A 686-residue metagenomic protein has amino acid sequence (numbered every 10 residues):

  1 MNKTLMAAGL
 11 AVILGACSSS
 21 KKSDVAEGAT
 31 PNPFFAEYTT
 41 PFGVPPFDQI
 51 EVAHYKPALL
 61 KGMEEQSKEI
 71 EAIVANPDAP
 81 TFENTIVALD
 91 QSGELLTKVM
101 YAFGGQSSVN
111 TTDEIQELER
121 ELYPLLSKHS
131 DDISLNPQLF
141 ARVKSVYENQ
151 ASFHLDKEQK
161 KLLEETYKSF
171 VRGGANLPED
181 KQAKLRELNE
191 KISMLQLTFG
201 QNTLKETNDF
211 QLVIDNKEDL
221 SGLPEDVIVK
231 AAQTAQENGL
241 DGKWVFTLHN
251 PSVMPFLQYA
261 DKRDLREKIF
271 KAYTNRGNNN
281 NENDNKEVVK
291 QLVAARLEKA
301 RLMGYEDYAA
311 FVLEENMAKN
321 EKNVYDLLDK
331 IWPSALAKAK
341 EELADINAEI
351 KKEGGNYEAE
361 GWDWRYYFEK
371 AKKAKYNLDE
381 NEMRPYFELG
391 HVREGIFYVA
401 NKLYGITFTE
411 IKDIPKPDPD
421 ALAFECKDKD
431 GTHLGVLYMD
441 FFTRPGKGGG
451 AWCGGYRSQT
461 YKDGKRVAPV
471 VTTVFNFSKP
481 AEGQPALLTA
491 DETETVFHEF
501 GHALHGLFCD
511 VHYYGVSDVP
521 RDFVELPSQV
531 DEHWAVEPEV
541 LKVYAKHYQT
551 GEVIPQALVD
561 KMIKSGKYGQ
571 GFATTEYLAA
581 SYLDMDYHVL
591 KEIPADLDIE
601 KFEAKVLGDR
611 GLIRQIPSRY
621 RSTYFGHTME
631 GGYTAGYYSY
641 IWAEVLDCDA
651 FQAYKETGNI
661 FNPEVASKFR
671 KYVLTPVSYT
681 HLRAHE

Functional and structural regions predicted by a protein language model:
G15-A16: C-terminal motif of bacterial Sec signal peptides marking the signal peptidase cleavage site
V25-P224, Y654: N-terminal helix-rich structural modules
T39-H54, G104-E119, V146-E187, T247-E287 (+5 more regions): Short His/Asp/Glu-rich catalytic/ion-coordination signatures at enzyme active sites or charged loops
E158, L162, M194, Q201 (+8 more regions): Active-site-proximal, well-structured secondary-structure segments within enzyme catalytic domains
P480-T495: Short pre-active-site segment immediately N-terminal to the catalytic Zn-binding motif
D491-G506: Active-site recognition of the HExxH zinc-binding catalytic motif
L507-V530: Post-HEXXH active-site segment of zinc metalloproteases
T680-E686: Conserved small/polar residues in nucleotide/adenosyl-binding loops
